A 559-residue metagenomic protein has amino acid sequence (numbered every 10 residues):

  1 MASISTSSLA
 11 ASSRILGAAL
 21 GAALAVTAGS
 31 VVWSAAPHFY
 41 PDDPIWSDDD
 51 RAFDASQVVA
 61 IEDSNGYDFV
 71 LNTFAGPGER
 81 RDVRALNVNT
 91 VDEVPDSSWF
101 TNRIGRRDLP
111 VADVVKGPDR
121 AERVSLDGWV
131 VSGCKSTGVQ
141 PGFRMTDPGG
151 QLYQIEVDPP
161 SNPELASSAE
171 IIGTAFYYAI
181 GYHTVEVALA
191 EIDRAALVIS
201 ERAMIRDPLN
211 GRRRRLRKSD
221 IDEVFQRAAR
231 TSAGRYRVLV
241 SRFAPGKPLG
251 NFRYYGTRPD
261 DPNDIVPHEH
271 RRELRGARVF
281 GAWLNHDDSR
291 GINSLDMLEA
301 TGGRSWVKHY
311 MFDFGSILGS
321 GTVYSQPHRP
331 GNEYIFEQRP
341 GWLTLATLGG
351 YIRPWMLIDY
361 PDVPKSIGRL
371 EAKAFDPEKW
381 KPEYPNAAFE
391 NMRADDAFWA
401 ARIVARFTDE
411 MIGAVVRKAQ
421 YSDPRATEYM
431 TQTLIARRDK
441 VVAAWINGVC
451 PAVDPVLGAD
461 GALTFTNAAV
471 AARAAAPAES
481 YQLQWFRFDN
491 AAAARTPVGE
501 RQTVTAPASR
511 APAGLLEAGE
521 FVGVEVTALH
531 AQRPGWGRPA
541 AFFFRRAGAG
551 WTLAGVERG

Functional and structural regions predicted by a protein language model:
A2-L20: Bacterial N-terminal signal peptides that target proteins for export
G17-S30: Bacterial N-terminal signal peptides
P37-N65, T301-A462, V470-A472: C-terminal catalytic region of ATP-dependent kinase domains
F69-K116: Low-complexity, highly charged intrinsically disordered N-terminal segments that act as targeting/localization
G117-Y254, P512-G514, G519-G559: Conserved ATP-binding subdomain of kinase catalytic cores across diverse folds
Y255-S289: Conserved kinase catalytic-core helix
I292-A300: Catalytic-loop signature of eukaryotic-like protein kinases
A474-T496, V526: Extended low-complexity, serine/threonine- and proline-enriched intrinsically disordered segments
